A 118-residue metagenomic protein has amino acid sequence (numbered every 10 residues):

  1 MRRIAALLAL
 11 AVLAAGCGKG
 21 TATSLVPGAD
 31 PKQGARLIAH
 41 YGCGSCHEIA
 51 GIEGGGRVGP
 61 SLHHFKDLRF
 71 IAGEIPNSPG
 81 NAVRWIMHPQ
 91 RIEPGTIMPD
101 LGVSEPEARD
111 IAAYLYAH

Functional and structural regions predicted by a protein language model:
R2-L7: Sec-dependent signal peptide recognition, specifically the positively charged N-region followed immediately by
L8-A9, A35: Secretory-pathway extracellular proteins and peptide precursors enriched for disulfide-bonded cysteines
L13-G16: C-terminal motif of bacterial Sec signal peptides marking the signal peptidase cleavage site
G18-A39: Electrostatic cytochrome c docking/interface patches
G20-L25, G51-E53, A72, A117-H118: Inter-heme linker and motif-flanking segments adjacent to c-type heme-binding CXXCH motifs in c-type cytochromes
R36, G56-H118: Extracytoplasmic electron-transfer domains, predominantly the class I c-type cytochrome c fold
C43-C46: Short cysteine clusters
